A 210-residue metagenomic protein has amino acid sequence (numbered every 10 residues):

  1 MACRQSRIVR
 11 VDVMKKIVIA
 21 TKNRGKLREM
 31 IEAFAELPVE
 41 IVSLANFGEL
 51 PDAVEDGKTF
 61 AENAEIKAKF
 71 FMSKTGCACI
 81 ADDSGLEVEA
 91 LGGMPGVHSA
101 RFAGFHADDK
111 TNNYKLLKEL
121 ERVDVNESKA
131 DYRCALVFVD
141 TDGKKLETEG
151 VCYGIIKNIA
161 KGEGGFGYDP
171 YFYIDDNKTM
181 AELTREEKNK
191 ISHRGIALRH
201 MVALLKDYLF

Functional and structural regions predicted by a protein language model:
K15-V18, R24-F210: Anionic-ligand binding patches
